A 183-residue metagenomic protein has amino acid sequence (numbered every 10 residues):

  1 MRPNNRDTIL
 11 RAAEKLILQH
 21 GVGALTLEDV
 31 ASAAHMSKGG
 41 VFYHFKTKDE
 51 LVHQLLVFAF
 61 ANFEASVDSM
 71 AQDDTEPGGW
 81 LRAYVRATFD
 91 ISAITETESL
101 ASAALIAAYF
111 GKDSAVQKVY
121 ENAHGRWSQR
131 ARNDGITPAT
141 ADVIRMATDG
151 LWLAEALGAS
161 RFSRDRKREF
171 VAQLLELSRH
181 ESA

Functional and structural regions predicted by a protein language model:
M1-N4, A183: N-terminal intrinsically disordered/low-complexity leader segments
P3-N4, K46, E50, Q54 (+3 more regions): Residues at secondary-structure transition points
T8, L16-E50, Q54: Helix-turn-helix
Q54, A61, A65-S102: Hydrophobic alpha-helical connector segments
Y84-T88, S102-A107, I144-L151: Short alpha-helical scaffolding segments that buttress acidic/His motifs in well-ordered protein cores
E96, S114-E121, G125-A183: Hydrophobic/aromatic-rich alpha-helical bundle segments in the mid-to-C-terminal region
